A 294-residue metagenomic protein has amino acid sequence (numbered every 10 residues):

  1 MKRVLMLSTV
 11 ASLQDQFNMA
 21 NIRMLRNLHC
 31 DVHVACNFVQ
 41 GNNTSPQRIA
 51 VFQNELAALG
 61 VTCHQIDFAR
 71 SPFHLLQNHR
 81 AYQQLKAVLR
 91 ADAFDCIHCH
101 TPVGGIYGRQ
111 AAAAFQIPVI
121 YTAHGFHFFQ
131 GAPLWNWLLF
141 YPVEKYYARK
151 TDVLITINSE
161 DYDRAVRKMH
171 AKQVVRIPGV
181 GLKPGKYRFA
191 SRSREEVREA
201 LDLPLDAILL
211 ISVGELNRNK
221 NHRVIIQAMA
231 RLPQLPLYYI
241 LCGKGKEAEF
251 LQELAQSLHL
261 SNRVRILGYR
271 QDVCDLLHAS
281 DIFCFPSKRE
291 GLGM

Functional and structural regions predicted by a protein language model:
M6-Q77, E160-K168, V174: N-terminal strand-loop element at the rim of the active site of nucleotide-sugar-dependent glycosyltransferases
D15-R23, I208-R231, K246-Q252, M294: A conserved mid-protein helix/loop that constitutes part of the nucleotide-sugar donor-binding site
I49-N54, Y187-L203: A short helix/loop element that forms part of the nucleotide-sugar donor recognition site in Leloir-type
L76-Q83, P118-I120, F128-Y146, K150: Nucleotide-sugar donor phosphate/pyrophosphate-binding loop at the beta->alpha transition of glycosyltransferases
C99-G104, A123: Short His-centered aromatic/hydrophobic patch
K145-R194: Donor nucleotide-sugar binding/catalytic pocket of nucleotide-sugar-dependent glycosyltransferases
Y269, K288: Aromatic "clamp/platform" in nucleotide-sugar-dependent glycosyltransferases that forms part of the donor/acceptor
